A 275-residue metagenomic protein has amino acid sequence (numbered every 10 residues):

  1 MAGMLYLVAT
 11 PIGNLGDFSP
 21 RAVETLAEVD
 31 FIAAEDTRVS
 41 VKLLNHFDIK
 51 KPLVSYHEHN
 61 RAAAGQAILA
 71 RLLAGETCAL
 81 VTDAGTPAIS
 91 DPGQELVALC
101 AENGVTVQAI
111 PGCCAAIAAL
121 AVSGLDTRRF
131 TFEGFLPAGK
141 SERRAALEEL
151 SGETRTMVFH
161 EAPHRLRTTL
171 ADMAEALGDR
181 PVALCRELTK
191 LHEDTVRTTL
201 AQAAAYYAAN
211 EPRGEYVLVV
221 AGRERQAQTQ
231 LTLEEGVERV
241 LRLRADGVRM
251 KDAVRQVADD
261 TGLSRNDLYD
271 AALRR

Functional and structural regions predicted by a protein language model:
M1-E58: Glycine-rich, flexible N-terminal cofactor/catalytic loop recognition
A2, T77, T156, P163-R275: A contiguous loop/helix-start segment that scaffolds small-molecule binding in enzyme catalytic cores
M4-V8, A74-T82, F130, R155-F159 (+1 more regions): Generic beta-sheet signal
L26-I32, G104-Q108, T156-M157: Short active-site oxyanion
A34, V107-G112, F159, L184: General beta-strand structural signal in soluble alpha/beta enzymes
S55-A62, L136-K140: Conserved helicase motor
L73-A118, H164-T168: A glycine-rich beta-strand to alpha-helix segment that forms a phosphate/ribose-binding loop at ligand/cofactor sites
E95-E153: Class I SAM-dependent methyltransferase SAM-binding "motif I" and its flanking Rossmann-like core
